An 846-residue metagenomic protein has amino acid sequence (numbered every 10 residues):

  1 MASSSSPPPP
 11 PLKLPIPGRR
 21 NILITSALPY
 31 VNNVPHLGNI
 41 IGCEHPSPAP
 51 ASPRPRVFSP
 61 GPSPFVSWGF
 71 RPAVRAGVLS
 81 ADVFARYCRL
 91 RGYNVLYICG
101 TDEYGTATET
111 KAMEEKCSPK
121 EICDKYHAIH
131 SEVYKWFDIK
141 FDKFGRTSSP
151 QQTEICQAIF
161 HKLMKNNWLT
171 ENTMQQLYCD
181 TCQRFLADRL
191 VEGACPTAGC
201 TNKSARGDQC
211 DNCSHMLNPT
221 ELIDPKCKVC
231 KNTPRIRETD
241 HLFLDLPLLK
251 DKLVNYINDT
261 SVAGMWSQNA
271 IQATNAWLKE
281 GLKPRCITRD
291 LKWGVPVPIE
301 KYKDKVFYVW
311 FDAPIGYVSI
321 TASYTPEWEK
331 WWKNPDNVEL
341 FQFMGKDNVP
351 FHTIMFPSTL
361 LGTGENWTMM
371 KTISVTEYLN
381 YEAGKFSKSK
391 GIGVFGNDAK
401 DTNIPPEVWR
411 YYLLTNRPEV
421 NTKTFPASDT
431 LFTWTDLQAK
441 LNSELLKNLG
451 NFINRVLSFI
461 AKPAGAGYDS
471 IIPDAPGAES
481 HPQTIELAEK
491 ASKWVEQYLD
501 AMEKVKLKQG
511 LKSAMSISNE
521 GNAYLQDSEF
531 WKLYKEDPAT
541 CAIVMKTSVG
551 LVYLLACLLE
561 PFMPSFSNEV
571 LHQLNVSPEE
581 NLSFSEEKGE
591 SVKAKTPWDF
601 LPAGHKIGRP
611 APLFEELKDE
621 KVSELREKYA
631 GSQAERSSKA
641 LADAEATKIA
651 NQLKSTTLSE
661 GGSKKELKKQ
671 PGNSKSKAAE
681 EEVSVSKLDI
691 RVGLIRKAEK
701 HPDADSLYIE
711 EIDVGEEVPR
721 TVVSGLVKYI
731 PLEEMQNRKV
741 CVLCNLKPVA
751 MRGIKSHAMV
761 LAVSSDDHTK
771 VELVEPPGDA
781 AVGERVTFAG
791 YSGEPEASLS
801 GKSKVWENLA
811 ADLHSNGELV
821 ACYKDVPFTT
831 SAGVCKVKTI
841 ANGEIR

Functional and structural regions predicted by a protein language model:
M1-L37, G42, A51-F70, L253 (+2 more regions): Non-catalytic terminal extensions that flank enzyme cores
A2-P48, V66-C99, Q151-I155, Q209 (+3 more regions): Structured secondary-structure scaffolds
A2-V31, P48, G77, V83-Y97 (+6 more regions): Conserved, charged catalytic cores of large soluble enzymes
P29-Y30, P64, A205, N232 (+13 more regions): Short, glycine-/Ser/Thr-/acidic-enriched flexible segments
R146, L340-D347, A542-M545: Active-site rim elements
K371-V375, L571-H572, I709: Beta-strand segments within the central parallel beta-sheet cores of soluble alpha/beta enzyme folds
L431, D436-Q483, L487-K606: Helix-rich, typically C-terminal accessory recognition domains appended to large enzymatic cores
L653, L658-R846: Phosphate-backbone binding interfaces of nucleic-acid-interacting proteins
